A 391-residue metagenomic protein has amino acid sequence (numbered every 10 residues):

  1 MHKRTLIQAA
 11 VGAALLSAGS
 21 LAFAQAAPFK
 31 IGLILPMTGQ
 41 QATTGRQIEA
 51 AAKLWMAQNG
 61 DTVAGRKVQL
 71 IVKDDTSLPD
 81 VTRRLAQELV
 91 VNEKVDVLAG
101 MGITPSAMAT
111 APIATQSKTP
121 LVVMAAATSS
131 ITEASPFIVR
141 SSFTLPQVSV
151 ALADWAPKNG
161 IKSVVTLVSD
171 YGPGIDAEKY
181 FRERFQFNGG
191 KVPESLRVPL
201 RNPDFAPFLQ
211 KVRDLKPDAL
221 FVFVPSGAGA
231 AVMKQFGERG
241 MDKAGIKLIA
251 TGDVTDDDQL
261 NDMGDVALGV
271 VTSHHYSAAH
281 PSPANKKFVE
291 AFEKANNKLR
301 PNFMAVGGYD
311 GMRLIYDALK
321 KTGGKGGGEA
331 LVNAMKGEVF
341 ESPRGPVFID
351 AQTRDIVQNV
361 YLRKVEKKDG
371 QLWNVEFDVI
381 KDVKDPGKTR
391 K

Functional and structural regions predicted by a protein language model:
H2-V11: N-terminal export leaders
G19-L21: N-terminal signal peptide c-region/cleavage motif recognized by signal peptidases
F29, V339-K391: Solvent-exposed, acidic/polar segments of extracytosolic/periplasmic ligand-binding ectodomains
G32-A51, W55, K73-D80, G102-P105 (+4 more regions): Extracytoplasmic "Venus flytrap"
T43-I48, Q58, T62-S130, S141 (+3 more regions): Beta-alpha junction/loop-to-helix N-cap segments that form part of ligand/metal-binding clefts
R84, T128-S130, P136-R239, A279-K287: Extracellular/periplasmic Venus flytrap/periplasmic-binding protein
L89, E93-G102, V122-M124, V165-V168 (+4 more regions): Periplasmic-binding protein-like
M233-Y309, K320-T322, G326, E366-D369 (+1 more regions): Extracellular/periplasmic periplasmic-binding protein-like sensory domains
